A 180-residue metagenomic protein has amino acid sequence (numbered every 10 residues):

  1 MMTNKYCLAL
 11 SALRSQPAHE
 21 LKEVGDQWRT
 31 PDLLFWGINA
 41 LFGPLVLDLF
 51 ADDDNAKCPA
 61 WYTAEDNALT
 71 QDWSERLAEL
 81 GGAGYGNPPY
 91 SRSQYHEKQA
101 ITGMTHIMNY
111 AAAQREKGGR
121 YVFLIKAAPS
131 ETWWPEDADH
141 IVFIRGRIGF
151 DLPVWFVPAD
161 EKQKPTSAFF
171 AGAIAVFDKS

Functional and structural regions predicted by a protein language model:
M1-S180: Class I S-adenosyl-L-methionine-dependent methyltransferase catalytic core
